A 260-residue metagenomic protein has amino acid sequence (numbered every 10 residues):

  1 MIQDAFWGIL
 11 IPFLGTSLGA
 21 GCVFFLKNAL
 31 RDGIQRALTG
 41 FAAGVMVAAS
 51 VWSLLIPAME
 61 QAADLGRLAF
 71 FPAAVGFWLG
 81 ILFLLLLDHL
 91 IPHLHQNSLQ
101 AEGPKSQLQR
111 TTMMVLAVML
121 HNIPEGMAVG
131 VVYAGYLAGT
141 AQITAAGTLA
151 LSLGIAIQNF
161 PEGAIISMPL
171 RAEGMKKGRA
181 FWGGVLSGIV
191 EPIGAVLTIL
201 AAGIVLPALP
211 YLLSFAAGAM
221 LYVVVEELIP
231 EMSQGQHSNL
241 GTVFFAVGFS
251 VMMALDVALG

Functional and structural regions predicted by a protein language model:
M1-G260: Intrinsically disordered, metal-sensing/regulatory segments
